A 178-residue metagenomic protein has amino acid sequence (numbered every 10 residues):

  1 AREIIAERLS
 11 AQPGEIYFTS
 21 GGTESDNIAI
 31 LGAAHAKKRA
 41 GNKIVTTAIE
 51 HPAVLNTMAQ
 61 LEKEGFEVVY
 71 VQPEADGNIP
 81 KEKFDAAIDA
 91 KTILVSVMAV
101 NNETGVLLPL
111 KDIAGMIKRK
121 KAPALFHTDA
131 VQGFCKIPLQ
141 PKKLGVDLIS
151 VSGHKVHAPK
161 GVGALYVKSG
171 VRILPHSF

Functional and structural regions predicted by a protein language model:
A1-F178: Pyridoxal 5′-phosphate
